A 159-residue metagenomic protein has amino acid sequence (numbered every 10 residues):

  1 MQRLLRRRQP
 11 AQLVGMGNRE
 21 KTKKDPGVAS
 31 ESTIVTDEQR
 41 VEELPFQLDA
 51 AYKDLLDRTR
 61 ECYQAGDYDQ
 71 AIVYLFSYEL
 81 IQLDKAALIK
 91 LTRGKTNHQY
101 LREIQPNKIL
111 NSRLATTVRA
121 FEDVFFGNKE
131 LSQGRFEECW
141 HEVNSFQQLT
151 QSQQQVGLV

Functional and structural regions predicted by a protein language model:
M1-E61, D69, Q155-V159: Hydrophobic, helix-length membrane anchors
L44-Q47, A51-V159: Membrane-proximal, non-transmembrane interaction modules that couple membrane proteins to downstream assemblies
